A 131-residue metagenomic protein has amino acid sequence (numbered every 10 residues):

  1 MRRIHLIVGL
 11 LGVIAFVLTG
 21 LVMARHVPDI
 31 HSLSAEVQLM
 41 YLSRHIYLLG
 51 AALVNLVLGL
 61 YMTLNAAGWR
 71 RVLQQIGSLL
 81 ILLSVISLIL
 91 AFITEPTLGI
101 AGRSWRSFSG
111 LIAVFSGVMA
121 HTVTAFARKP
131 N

Functional and structural regions predicted by a protein language model:
M1-H45, L49-N131: Polytopic transmembrane helical bundles with strong interfacial aromatic enrichment
